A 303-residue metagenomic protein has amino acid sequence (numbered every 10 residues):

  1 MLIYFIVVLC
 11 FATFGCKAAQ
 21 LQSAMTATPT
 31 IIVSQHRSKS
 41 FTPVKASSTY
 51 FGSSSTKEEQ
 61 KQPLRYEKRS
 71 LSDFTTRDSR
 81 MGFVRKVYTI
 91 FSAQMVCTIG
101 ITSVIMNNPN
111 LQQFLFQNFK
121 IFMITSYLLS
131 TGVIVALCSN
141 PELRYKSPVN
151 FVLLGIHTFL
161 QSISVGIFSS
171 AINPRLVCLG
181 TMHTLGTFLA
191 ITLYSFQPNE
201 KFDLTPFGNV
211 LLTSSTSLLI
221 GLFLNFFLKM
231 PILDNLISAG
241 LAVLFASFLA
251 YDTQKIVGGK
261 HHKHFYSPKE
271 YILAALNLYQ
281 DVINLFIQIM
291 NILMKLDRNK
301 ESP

Functional and structural regions predicted by a protein language model:
L2-P303: A hydrophobic alpha-helical transmembrane-helix feature that marks the membrane cores and membrane-interface segments
